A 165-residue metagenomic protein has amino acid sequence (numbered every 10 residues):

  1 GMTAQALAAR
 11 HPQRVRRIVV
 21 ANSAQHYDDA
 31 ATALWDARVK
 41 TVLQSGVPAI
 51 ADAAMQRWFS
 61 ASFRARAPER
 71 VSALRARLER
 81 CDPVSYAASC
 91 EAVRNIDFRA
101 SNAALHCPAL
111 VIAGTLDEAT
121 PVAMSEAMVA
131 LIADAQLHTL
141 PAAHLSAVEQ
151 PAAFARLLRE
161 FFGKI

Functional and structural regions predicted by a protein language model:
G1: Catalytic nucleophile loop
Q5-A51: Flexible "cap/lid" loop of the alpha/beta hydrolase fold
V15-R16, I132-A135: Core-facing hydrophobic residues within beta-strands of well-ordered domains
H26-L34, S45-A103: Conserved alpha/beta-hydrolase catalytic His-Asp/Glu region
E91, C107, P121-A130: Short alpha-helix in the alpha/beta-hydrolase fold that links the catalytic acid
L105, V111-A113: Short beta-strand/loop motif that positions the catalytic acidic residue of the alpha/beta-hydrolase fold
T115-T120: Acidic catalytic loop of the alpha/beta-hydrolase fold
D134-I165: Catalytic active-site module of serine/aspartate enzymes centered on a nucleophile-bearing elbow/loop
